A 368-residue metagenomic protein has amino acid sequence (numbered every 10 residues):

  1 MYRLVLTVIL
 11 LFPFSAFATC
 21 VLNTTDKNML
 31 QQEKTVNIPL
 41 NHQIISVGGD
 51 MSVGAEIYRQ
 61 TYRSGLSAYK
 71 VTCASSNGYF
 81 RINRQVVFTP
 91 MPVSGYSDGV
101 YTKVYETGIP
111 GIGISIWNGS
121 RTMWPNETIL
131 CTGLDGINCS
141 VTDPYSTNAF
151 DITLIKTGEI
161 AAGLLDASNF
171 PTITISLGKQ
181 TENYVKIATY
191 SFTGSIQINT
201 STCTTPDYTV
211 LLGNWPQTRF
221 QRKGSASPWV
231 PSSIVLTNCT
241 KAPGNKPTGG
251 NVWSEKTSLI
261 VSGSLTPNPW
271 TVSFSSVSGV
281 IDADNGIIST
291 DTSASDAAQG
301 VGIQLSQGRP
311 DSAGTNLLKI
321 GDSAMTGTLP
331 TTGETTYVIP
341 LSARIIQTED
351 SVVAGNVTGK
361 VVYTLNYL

Functional and structural regions predicted by a protein language model:
M1-L10: Sec-dependent signal peptide recognition, specifically the positively charged N-region followed immediately by
P13-S15: N-terminal signal peptide c-region/cleavage motif recognized by signal peptidases
A18-L368: Mature extracellular/passenger domains of Gram-negative fimbrial/pilin and adhesin proteins
